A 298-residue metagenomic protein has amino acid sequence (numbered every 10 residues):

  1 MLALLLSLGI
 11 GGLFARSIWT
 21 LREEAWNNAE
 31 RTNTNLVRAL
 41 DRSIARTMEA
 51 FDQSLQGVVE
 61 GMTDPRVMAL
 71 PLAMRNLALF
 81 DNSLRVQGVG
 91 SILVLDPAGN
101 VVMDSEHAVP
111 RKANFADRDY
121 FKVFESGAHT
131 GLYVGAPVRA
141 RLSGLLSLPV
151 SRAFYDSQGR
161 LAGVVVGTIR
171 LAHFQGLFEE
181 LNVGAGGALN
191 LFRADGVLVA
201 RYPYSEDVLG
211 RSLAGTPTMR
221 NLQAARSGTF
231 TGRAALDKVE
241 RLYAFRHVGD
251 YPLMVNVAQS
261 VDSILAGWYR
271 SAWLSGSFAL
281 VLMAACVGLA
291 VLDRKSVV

Functional and structural regions predicted by a protein language model:
M1-T20, G276-A290: Extreme N-terminal signal-anchor transmembrane helix of membrane signaling/transducer proteins, especially in bacteria
L6-L70, D81-V89: Juxtamembrane extracytoplasmic/periplasmic/luminal helical "stalk" adjacent to the first N-terminal
S83-S91, P97-L181, A185-A188, R233-A235: Extracytoplasmic/periplasmic ligand-binding sensor regions of membrane-associated signaling proteins
L95-E106, G196-P203, Y243-F245: Amphipathic coiled-coil signal-relay and dimerization helices
F154-A162, V248-P252, G276, L280: Short loop/turn elements at sensory-signaling interfaces that couple input to output
D195, E206-G276: Extracellular/periplasmic juxtamembrane segments that couple receptor/chemosensory ectodomains to their
K295-V298: Conserved small/polar residues in nucleotide/adenosyl-binding loops
